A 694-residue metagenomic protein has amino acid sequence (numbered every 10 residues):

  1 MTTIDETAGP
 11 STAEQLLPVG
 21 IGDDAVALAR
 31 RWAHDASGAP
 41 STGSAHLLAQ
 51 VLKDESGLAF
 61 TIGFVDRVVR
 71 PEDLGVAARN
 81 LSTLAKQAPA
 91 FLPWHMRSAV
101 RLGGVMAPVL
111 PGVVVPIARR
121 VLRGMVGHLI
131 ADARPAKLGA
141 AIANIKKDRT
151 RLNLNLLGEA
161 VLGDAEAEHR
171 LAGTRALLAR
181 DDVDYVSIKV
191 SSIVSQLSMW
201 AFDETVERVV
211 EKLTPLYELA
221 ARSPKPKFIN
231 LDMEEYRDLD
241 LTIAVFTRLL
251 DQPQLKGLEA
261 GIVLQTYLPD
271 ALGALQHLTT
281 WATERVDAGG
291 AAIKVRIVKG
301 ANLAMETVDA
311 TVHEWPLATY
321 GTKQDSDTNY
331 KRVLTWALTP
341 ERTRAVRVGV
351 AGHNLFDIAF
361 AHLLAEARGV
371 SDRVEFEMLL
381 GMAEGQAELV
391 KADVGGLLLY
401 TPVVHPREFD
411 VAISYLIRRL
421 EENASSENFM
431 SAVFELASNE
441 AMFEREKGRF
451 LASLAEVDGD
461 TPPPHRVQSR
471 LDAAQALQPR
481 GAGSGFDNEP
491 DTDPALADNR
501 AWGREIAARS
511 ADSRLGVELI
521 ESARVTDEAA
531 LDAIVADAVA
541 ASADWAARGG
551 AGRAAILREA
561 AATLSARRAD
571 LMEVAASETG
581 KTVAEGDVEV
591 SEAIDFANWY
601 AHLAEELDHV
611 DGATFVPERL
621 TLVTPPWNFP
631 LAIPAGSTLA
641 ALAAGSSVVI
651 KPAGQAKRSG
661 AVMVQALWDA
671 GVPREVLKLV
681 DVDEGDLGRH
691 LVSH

Functional and structural regions predicted by a protein language model:
T2-R480: Positively charged, amphipathic and often flexible ligand-engagement surfaces
S44-A90, L156, T526-A529, A533 (+4 more regions): Terminal or standalone catalytic/regulatory effector modules within metabolic enzymes and repeat proteins
P135-L162, E166-A172, A176, Y236 (+4 more regions): Secondary-structure-rich domain cores
L154, L231, V350-H353, L420 (+5 more regions): Conserved structural-core and active-site-/substrate-pathway-adjacent residues in large, well-folded domains of enzymes
M233, L264-T266, I297-K299, V350-N354 (+10 more regions): Active-site proximal loops enriched in glycine and acidic residues that flank catalytic Cys/His/Asp and coordinate
A359-A361, E388, F429, A547-A554 (+7 more regions): Extended hydrophobic-aromatic, low-complexity segments
G395, P406, V411-A566, E573 (+2 more regions): Terminal low-complexity tails and localization/encapsulation signals of metabolic enzymes
A604-H694: Rossmann-like NAD(P) dinucleotide-binding subdomain of oxidoreductase/dehydrogenase enzymes
